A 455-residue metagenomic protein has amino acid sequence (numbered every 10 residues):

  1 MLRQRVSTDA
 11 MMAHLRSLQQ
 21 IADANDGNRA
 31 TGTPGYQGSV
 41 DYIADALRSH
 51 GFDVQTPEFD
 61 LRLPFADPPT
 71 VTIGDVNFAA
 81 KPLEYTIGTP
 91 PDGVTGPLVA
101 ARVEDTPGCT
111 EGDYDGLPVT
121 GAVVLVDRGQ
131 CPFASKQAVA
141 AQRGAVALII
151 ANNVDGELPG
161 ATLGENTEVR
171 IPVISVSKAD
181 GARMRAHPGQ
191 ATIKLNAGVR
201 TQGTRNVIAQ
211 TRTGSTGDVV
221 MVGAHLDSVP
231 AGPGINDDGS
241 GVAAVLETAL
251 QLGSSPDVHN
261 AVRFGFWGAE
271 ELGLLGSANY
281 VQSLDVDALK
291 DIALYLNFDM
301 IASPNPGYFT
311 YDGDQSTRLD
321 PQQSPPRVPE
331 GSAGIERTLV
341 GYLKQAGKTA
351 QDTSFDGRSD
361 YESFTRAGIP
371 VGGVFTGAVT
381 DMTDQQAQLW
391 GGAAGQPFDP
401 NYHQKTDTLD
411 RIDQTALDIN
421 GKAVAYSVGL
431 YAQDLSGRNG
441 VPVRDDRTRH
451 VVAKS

Functional and structural regions predicted by a protein language model:
M1-T8, A24-G35, E104, L125-C131 (+8 more regions): Second-shell loop/turn segments in exported
Q4, A13-R16, Q20-T120: Noncatalytic luminal/extracellular "stalk/propeptide" segments of secretory-pathway proteins
D9-G27, T33-P34, A46-H50, G108-G112 (+4 more regions): Catalytic-core environment of secreted peptidases
A10-Q19, V54-P57, A100, A122-D127 (+13 more regions): Structural recognition of the beta-strand scaffold that forms the well-ordered cores of secreted hydrolase catalytic
T31-T33, A79-S177, P233, A350: Extracellular/luminal Protease-associated
A80, Y85-C109, E165-I235, E247-L250 (+2 more regions): Soluble metallo-hydrolase cores and metallopeptidase-like ectodomains found primarily in the secretory/periplasmic
G217, D257, W267-A378, M382: Metal-dependent peptidase/peptidase-like ectodomains
D381-H450: His/Asp/Glu-rich mid-to-C-terminal helical/loop segments that flank catalytic regions of hydrolases
